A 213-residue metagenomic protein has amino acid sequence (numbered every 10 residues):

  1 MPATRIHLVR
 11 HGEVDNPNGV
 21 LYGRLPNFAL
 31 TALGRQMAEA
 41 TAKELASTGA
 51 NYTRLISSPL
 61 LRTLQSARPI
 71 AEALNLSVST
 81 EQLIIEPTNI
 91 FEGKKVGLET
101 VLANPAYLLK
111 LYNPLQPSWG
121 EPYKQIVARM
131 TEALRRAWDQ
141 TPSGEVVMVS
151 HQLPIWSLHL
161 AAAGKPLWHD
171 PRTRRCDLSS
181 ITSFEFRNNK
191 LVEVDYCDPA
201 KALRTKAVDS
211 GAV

Functional and structural regions predicted by a protein language model:
M1-T4, S47, L76-T80, E86-E99 (+2 more regions): Acidic, low-complexity terminal tails and accessory targeting/binding regions of phosphate-metabolizing enzymes
T4, V9-V78: Active-site-proximal alpha-helix that buttresses catalytic centers in soluble enzyme cores
I6, P142-Q152: Generic beta-sheet signal
V14, P154-I155: Short active-site segment of divalent metal-dependent hydrolases/proteases that encodes the spacing between
T48-N51, A137-G144: Glycine-rich phosphate-binding loop signature in dinucleotide/nucleotide-binding domains
S57-L60, L83, V149-L153: Short, well-ordered beta-to-alpha junction loops that form the rim of enzyme active sites and present histidine/acidic
P69, S157-A161: Active-site signature of alpha/beta-hydrolase-fold catalytic machinery across serine- and Asp/Cys-nucleophile hydrolases
P105-Q125: Short glycine/proline- and acidic residue-enriched helix-loop micro-motifs that form flexible lids or anion-recognition
